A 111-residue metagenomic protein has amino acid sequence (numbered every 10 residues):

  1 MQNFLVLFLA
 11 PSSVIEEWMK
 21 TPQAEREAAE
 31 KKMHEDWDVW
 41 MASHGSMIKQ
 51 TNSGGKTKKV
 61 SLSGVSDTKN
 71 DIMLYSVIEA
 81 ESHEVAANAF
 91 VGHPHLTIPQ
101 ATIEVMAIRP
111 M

Functional and structural regions predicted by a protein language model:
M1-M111: Conserved, structured core segments of small domains
